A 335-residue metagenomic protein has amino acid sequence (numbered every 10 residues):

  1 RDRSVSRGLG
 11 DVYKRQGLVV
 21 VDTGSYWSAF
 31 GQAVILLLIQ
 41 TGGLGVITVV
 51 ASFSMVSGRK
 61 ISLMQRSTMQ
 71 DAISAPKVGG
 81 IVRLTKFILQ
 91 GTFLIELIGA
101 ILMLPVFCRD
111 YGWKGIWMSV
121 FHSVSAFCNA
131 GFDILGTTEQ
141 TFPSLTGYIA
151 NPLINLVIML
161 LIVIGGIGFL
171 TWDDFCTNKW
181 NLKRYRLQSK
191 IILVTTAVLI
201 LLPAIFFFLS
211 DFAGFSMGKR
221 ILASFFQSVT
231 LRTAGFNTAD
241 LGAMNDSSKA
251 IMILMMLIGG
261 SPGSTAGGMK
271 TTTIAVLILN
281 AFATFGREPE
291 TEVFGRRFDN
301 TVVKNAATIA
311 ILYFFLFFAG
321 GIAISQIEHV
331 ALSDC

Functional and structural regions predicted by a protein language model:
R1-C335: Membrane-proximal intracellular helices of multi-pass ion channels
